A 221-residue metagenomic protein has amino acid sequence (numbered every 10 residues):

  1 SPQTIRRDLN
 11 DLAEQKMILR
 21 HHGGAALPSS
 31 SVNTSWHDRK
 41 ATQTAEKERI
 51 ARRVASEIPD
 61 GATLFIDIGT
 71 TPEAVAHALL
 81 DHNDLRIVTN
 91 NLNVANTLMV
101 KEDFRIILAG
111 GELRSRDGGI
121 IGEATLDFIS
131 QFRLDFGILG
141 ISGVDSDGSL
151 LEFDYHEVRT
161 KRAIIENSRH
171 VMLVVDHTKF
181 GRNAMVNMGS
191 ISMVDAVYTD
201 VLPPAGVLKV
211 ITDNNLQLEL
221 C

Functional and structural regions predicted by a protein language model:
S1-P2, Q43, K47, A51 (+7 more regions): Generic structural signal for well-ordered, non-membrane alpha-helical segments in soluble metabolic enzymes
S1-R7, D67-P72, L108-E112, Q131-F132 (+1 more regions): Short, charged N-terminal helix-start/capping segments
P2-I68, A76-D84, L92, M99-F104: HTH-adjacent hinge/linker in prokaryotic transcriptional regulators
E14, N93-C221: Conserved phosphate- and dinucleotide-binding cores of soluble alpha/beta proteins, encompassing both enzyme active
R86-I87, F136: A residue-level structural signature of the nucleotidyltransferase/glycosyltransferase Rossmann-like core
